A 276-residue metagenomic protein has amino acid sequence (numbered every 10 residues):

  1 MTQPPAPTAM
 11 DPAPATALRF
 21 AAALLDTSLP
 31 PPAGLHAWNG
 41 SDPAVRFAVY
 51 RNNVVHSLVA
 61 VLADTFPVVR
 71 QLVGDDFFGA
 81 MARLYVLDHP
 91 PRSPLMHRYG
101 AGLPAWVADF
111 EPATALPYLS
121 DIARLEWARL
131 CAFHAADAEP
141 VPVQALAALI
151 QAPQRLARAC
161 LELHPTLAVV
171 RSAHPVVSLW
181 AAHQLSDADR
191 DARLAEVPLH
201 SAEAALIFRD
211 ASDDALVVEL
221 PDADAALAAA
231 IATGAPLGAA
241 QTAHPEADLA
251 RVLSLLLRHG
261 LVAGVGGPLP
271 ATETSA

Functional and structural regions predicted by a protein language model:
M1-L72, D76-A152, D213, V218-A276: Long, charge-rich, low-complexity alpha-helical segments
I122, P153, A157-E162, A195-P198 (+1 more regions): A general structural signal for short secondary-structure junctions and capping/turn motifs
W127, F133-A188: Short, functional C-terminal segments
L163-T233: Low-complexity, glycine/alanine/valine/leucine- and proline-rich hydrophobic stretches
